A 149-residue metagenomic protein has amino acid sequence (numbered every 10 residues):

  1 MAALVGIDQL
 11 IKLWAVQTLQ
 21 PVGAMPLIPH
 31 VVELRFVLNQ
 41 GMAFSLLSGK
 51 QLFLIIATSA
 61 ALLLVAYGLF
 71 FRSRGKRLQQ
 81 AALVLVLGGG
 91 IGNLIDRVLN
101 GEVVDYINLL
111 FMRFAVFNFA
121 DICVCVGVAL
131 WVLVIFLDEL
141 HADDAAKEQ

Functional and structural regions predicted by a protein language model:
M1-Q149: Alpha-helical transmembrane bundles and membrane-interface segments of multipass inner-membrane proteins
